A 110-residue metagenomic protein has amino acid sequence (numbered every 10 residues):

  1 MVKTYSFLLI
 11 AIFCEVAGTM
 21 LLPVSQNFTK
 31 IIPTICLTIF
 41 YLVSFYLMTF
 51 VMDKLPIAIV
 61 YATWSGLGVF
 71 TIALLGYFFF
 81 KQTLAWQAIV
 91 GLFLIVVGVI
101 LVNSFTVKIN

Functional and structural regions predicted by a protein language model:
M1-N110: Polytopic alpha-helical membrane proteins, predominantly small-molecule transporters/carriers
